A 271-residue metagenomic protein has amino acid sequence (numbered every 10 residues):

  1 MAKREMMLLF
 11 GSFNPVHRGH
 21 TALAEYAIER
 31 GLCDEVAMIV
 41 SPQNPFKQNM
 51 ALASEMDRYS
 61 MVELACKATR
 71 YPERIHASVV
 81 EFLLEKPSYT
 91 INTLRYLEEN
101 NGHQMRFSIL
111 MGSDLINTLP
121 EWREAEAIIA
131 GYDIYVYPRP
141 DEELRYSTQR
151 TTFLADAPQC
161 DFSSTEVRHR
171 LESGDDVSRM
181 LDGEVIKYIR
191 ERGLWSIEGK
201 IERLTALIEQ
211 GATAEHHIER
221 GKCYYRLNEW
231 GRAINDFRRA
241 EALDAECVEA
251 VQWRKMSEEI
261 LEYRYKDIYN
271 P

Functional and structural regions predicted by a protein language model:
M1-K200: Nucleotidyltransferase catalytic core that binds NTPs
I197, M256-P271: Alpha-helical linker/edge segments of TPR/alpha-solenoid repeat scaffolds and analogous pre-/post-domain helices
A206-E209, E241-A242: Conserved structural position within tetratricopeptide repeats
G211-A212, A245: Short coil turns that delineate tetratricopeptide repeat
